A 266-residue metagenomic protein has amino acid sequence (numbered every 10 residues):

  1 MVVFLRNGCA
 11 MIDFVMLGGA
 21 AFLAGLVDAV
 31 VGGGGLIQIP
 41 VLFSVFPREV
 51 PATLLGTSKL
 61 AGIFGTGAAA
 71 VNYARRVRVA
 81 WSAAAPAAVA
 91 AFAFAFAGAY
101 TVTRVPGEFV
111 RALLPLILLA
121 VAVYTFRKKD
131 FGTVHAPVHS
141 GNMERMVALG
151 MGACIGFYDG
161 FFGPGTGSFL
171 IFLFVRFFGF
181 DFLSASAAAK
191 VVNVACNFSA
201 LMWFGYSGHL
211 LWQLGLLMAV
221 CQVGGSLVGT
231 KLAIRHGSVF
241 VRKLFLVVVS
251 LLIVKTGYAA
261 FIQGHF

Functional and structural regions predicted by a protein language model:
V3-V50, H135-S186: Selected transmembrane alpha-helices and immediately adjacent juxtamembrane segments of polytopic inner-membrane
F14, K59, L114-L118, A122 (+4 more regions): Residues within membrane-spanning alpha-helices of integral membrane proteins, especially the hydrophobic core/packing
G18, F22, L26, K59 (+9 more regions): Residue-level signature of the transmembrane alpha-helical core of multi-pass small-molecule transporters
T53-F109, L113, N197-F240, V247: Selective hydrophobic functional segments
F64, L119-F126, L173-F177, Q222-L227: Alpha-helical transmembrane segments and their membrane-interface exit regions
A68-R78, A99, P115-S140, I253-F266: Transmembrane helix exit motif
A97, T101, C154-F162, A200-G208 (+2 more regions): Hydrophobic alpha-helical transmembrane segments in multi-pass integral membrane proteins
